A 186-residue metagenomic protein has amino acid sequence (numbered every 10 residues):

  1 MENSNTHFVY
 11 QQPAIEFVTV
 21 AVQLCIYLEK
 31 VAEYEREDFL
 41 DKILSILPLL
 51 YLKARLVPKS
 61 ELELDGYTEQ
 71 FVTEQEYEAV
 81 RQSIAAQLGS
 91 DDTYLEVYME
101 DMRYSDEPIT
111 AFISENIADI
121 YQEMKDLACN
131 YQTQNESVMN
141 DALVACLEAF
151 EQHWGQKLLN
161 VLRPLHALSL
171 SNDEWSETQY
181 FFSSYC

Functional and structural regions predicted by a protein language model:
E2, F8-V9, I15-E74: N-terminal interaction modules that seed assembly of large macromolecular complexes
N3-S4, P108-A111, D119, E123-C186: Acidic, proline/glycine-rich low-complexity IDRs
F8, F17, F39, F71 (+4 more regions): Phenylalanine-focused residue identity feature
E16-Q23, K42-L49, K53, A79 (+9 more regions): Charged, amphipathic alpha-helical oligomerization/scaffolding segments
A32-D41, E63-G66, V97-Y104, V138-V144: Short glycine-rich, low-complexity/disordered patches
S60-A128: Long amphipathic alpha-helical segments
